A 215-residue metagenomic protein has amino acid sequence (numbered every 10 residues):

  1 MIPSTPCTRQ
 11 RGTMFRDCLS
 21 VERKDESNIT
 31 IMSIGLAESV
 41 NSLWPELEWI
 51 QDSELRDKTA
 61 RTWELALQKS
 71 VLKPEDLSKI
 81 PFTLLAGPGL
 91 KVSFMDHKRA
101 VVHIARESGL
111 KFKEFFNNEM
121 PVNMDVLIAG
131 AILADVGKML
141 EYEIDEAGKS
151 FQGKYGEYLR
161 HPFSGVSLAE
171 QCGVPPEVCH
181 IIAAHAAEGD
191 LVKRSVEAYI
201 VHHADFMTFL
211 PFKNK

Functional and structural regions predicted by a protein language model:
V21, N28-F151: Acidic/His-rich, divalent-metal-binding segments that scaffold phosphate/diphosphate chemistry
F82-T83, G87, D96, S108 (+1 more regions): Divalent metal-dependent catalytic cores for phosphoryl transfer on phosphate-bearing substrates
